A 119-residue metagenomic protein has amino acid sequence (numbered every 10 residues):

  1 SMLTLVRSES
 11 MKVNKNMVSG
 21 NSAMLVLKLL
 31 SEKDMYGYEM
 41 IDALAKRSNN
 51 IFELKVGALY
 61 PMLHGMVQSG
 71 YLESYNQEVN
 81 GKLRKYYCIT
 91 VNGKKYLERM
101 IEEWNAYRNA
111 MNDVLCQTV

Functional and structural regions predicted by a protein language model:
S1-N14: Short, intrinsically disordered or compositionally biased N-terminal tails of bacterial proteins
L5-R7, K95-V119: Amphipathic alpha-helical dimerization/coiled-coil segments that flank or bridge DNA-binding/regulatory modules
K12-N16, Y75-N76: Short beta-strand/turn micro-motifs at beta-sheet edges
N16-A58: N-terminal helix-turn-helix DNA-binding core of bacterial DNA-binding proteins
L59-M66: Basic amphipathic alpha-helical segments that dock to polyanions
V67-L83, C88: Beta-hairpin "wing" of winged helix-turn-helix
L83-I101: Basic, amphipathic "hinge/linker" alpha-helix immediately C-terminal to the N-terminal HTH DNA-binding motif
